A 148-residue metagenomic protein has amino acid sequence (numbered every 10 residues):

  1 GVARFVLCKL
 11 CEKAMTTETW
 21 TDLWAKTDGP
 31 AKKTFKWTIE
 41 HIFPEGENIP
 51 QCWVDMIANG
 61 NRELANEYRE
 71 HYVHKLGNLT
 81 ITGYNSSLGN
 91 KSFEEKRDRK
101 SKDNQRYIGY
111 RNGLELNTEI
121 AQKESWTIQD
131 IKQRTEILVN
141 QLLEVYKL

Functional and structural regions predicted by a protein language model:
G1-P50, Y72-H74: Aromatic-lined ligand-binding clefts that engage carbohydrates, nucleic acids, or primary amines
L7, D22, K26, E45 (+4 more regions): Intrinsically disordered, low-complexity regions enriched in small/polar residues
L7-L10, V54-M56, G60, Y68 (+3 more regions): Generic hydrophobic, helix-prone segments enriched in Leu/Val/Ile
T16-T19, D28, T38, I49-C52 (+5 more regions): Serine/threonine-rich low-complexity intrinsically disordered regions
K26-K33, A65-E70, Q105, G109: Generic structural signal for short, flexible, solvent-exposed coil/loop and linker residues
K36-W37, I49-S87: Short beta-strand-alpha-helix junction that forms the catalytic/metal-binding core of metal-dependent nuclease domains
E70-K75, L79-L148: Long, cytosolic, alpha-helical-rich C-terminal regions that act as interaction/scaffolding modules
